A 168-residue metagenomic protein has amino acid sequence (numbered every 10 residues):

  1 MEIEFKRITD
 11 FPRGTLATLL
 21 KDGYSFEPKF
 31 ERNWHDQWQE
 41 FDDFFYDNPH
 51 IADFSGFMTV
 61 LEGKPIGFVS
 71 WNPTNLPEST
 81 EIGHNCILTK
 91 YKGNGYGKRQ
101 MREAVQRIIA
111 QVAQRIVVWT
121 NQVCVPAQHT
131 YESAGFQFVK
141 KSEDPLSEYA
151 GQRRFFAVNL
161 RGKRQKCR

Functional and structural regions predicted by a protein language model:
M1-G14, T18, R161-R168: Conserved N-terminal entry element of GNAT/NAT acetyltransferase domains
E4, T18-Y46: Conserved GNAT-fold acetyl-CoA-binding loop/helix
M58, K64-P73, S79-E81, C86: Conserved beta-strand in the GNAT
I87, G93-Q106, H129-S133: Conserved acetyl-CoA-binding loop-helix of GNAT-fold acetyltransferases
I108-T120: Conserved GNAT acetyl-CoA-binding A-motif
V118-Q128, D144-A150: Conserved beta-strand-loop-alpha-helix junction that forms the acyl-donor binding cleft
E132-K141: Conserved acetyl-CoA-binding loop of GNAT-fold acetyltransferases
D144-R168: Terminal substrate-recognition subdomain of acyl/acetyltransferases
